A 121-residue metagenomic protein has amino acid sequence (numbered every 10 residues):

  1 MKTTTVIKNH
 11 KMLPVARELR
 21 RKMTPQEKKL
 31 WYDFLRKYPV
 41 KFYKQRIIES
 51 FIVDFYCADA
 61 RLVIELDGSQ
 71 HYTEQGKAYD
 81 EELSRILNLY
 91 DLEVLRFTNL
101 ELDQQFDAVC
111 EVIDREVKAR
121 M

Functional and structural regions predicted by a protein language model:
M1-M121: Nucleic-acid endo/exonuclease domains
